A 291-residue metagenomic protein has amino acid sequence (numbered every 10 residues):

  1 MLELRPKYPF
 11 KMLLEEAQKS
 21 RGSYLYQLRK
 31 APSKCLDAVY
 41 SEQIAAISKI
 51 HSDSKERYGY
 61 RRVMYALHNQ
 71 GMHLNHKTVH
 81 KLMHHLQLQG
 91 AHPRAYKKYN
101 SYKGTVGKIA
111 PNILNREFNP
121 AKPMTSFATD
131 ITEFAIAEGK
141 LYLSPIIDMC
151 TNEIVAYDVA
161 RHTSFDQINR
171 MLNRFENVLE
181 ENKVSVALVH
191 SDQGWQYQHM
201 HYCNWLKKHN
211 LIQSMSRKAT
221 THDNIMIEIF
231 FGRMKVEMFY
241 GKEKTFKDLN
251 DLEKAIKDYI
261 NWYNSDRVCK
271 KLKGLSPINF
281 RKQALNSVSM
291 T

Functional and structural regions predicted by a protein language model:
M1-K34: Basic, low-complexity segments
L13-L14, Y24, I47, V63 (+14 more regions): Mobile genetic element proteins and their domesticated derivatives, centered on retroelements and DNA transposons
G22-K122, T220, S276-L285: Basic, flexible linker segments flanking DNA-binding modules in nucleic acid-interacting mobile-element proteins
L36-D37, F118-N119, I136, Q193 (+2 more regions): Conserved, non-catalytic sequence blocks in retroelement Pol enzymes and Pol-derived host proteins
Y102-T105, S191-Q193, H199-M200, M215-K235 (+2 more regions): RNase H-like two-metal-ion nuclease catalytic core shared by retroviral integrases and related mobile-element nucleases
R116, P120-V155, R161-F165: An active-site-proximal beta-strand-loop segment
A135, D158-N182: Active-site beta-loop-alpha junctions of metal-dependent nucleic acid enzymes, especially the RNase H-like/DDE
M200, K207-L211, K235-T291: C-terminal domain-tail junction helix/linker
